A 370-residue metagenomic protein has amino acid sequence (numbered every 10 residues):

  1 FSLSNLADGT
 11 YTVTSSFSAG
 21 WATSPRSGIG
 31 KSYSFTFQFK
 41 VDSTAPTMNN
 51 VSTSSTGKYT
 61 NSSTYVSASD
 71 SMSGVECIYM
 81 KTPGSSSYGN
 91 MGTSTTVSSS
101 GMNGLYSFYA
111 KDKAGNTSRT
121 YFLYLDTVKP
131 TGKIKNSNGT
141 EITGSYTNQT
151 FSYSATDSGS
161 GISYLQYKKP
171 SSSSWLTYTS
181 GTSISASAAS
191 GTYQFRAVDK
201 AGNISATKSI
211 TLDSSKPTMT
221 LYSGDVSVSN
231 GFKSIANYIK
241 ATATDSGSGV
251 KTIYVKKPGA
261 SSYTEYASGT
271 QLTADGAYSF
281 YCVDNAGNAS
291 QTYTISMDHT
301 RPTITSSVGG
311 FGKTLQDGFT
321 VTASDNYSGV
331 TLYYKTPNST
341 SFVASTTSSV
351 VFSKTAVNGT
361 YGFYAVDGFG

Functional and structural regions predicted by a protein language model:
F1-G370: Low-complexity, disordered linker/stalk regions enriched in Pro/Thr/Ser/Gly
